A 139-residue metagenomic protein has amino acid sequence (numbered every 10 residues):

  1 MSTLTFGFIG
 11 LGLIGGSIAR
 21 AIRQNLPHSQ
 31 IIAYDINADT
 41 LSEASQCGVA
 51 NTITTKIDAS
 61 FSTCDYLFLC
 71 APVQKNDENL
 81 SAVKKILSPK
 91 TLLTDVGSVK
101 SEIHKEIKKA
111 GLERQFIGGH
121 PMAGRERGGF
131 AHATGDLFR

Functional and structural regions predicted by a protein language model:
M1-Y66: NAD(P)+-binding Rossmann beta1-loop-alpha1 motif at the extreme N-terminus of oxidoreductases
H28, L87-T91, L112-R114: A short helix->loop->beta-strand "cap" motif at the edges of active sites that frequently abuts
I32, L93-T94, I117-G118: Structural detector of well-ordered beta-strand residues that form the stable sheet scaffold of enzyme domains
I36-N37, A71-P72, V96-S98: Short beta->alpha hinge that forms the Motif I/post-I loop of the SAM-binding pocket
T40, K75, K100-I103: Conserved short alpha-helix immediately C-terminal to the canonical SAM/SAH-binding motif I of Rossmann-like
I57-L87, T91-L92: Rossmann-like NAD(P)-binding element
V83-I107: ADP-ribose/adenylate-binding Rossmann-like module
A110-R139: Rossmann-fold dinucleotide-binding core
